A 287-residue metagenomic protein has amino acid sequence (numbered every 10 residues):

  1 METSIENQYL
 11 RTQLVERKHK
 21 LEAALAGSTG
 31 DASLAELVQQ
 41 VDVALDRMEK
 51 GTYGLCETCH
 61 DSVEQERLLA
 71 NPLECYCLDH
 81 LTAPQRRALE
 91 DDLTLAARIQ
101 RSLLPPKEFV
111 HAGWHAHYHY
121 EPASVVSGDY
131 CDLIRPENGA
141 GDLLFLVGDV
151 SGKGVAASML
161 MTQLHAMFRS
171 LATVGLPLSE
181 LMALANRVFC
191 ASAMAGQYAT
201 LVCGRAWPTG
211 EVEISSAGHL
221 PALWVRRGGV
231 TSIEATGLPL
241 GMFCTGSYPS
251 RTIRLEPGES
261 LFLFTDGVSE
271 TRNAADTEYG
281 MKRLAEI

Functional and structural regions predicted by a protein language model:
M1-K50: Interaction interfaces in information-processing and related assembly proteins
E49-Y53, L73: Short metal-coordination and nucleic-acid-contact micro-motifs, chiefly zinc-binding Cys/His arrays
E57-C59, D79: Short, cysteine/histidine-rich loop/knuckle motifs that typically chelate Zn2+
V63, P84: Cys/His-rich microdomains that often coordinate metals
E66-P72, R87-L89: Short Cys/His-rich "knuckle" micro-motifs
A70-T82: Cysteine-rich micro-motifs
Q85-F262: … and, occasionally, acidic/histidine-rich disordered N-termini of signaling adaptors
A183, V202, R254-L263, V268-I287: C-terminal catalytic subdomain
